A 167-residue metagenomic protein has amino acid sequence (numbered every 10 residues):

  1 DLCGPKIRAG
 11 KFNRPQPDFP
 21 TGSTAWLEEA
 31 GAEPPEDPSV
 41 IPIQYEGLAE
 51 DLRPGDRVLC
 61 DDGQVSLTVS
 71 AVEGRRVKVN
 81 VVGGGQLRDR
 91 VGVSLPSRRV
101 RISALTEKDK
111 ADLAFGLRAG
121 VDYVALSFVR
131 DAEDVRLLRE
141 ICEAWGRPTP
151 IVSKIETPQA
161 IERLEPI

Functional and structural regions predicted by a protein language model:
L2-I167: Non-catalytic helical/linker scaffolds that mediate oligomerization, partner binding, and domain coupling around large
